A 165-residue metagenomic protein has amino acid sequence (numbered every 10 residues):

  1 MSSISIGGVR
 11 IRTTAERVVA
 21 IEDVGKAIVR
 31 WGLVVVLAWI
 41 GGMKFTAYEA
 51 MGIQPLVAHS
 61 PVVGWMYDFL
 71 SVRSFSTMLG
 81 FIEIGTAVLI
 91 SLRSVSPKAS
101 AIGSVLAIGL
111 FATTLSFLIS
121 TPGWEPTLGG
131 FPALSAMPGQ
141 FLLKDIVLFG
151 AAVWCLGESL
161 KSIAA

Functional and structural regions predicted by a protein language model:
S2-A165: Membrane-interface extramembranous regions
